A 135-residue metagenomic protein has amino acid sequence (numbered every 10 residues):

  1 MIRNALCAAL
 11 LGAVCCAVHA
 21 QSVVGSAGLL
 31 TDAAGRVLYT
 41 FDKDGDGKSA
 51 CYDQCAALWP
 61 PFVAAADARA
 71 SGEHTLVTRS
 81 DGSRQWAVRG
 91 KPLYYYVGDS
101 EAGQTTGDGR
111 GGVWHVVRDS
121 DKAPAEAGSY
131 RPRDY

Functional and structural regions predicted by a protein language model:
M1-I2: N-terminal secretory signal peptides that target proteins for export/translocation
A5-C15: Bacterial N-terminal signal peptides
H19-Y135: Compact beta-sheet-dominated domain cores in extracellular/mature segments
